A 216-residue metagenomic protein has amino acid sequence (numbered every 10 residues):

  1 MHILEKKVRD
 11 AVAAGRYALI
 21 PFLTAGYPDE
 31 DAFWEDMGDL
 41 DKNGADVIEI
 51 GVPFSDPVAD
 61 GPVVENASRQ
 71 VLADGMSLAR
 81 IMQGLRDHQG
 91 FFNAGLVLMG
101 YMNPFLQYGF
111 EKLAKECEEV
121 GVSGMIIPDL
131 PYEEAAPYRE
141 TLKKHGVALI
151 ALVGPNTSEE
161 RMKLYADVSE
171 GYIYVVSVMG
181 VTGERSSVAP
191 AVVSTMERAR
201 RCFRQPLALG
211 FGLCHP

Functional and structural regions predicted by a protein language model:
M1-I20, L85-Q89: N-terminal amphipathic alpha-helix/helix-capping segment at the start of soluble metabolic enzymes
D10, G61-V97, E140-G154, P190-L207: Alpha-helix-loop-beta-strand connector modules within alpha/beta enzyme cores
L19-L23, I48-I50, L96-G100, M125-I127 (+3 more regions): Hydrophobic faces of well-ordered beta-strands that scaffold small-molecule active sites in alpha/beta enzyme cores
Y27-D29, N43-S77, Y132, V176-R185: Glycine-rich, proline-tolerant flexible connector loops at the mouths of alpha/beta enzymes
E30-L40, T157-V168, F203, L209 (+1 more regions): Catalytic cores of alpha/beta
V47, V52-F54, V63-P128: Active-site beta->alpha loop and helix N-cap motifs at the rims of alpha/beta catalytic domains
V64, D74, M162-R201: Glycine/Thr-rich beta-alpha phosphate-binding loop at enzyme active sites
A73-M76, G121-E134, A148-T157, K163 (+1 more regions): Catalytic beta/alpha-barrel core
